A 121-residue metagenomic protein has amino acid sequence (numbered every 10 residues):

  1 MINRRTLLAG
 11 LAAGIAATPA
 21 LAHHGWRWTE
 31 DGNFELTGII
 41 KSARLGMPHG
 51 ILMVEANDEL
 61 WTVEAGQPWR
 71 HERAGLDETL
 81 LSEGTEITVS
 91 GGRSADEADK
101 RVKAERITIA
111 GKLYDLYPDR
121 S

Functional and structural regions predicted by a protein language model:
R4-L8: N-terminal export leaders
L21-G32: Short boundary/loop segments of OB/S1/cold-shock single-stranded nucleic-acid-binding domains
N33-G46: Structural detector for short beta-strands of small beta-barrel domains
M47-V54: Short aromatic-glycine-enriched beta-strand elements
R73-T88: Short nucleic-acid-contacting surface segments enriched for D/E, G, S/T with interspersed K/R
G92-R93: Short, surface-exposed secondary-structure boundary micro-motifs
D96-L116: OB-fold/S1-family single-stranded nucleic acid-binding modules
